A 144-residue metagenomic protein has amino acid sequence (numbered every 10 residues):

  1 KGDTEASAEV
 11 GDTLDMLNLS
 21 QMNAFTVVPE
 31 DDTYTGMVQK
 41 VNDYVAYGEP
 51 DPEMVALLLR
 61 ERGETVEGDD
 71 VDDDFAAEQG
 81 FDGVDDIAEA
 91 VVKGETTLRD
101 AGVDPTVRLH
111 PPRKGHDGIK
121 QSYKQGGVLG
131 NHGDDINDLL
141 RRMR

Functional and structural regions predicted by a protein language model:
K1-R144: Core subunits and conserved enzymes of cellular information-processing and envelope-translocation systems across
